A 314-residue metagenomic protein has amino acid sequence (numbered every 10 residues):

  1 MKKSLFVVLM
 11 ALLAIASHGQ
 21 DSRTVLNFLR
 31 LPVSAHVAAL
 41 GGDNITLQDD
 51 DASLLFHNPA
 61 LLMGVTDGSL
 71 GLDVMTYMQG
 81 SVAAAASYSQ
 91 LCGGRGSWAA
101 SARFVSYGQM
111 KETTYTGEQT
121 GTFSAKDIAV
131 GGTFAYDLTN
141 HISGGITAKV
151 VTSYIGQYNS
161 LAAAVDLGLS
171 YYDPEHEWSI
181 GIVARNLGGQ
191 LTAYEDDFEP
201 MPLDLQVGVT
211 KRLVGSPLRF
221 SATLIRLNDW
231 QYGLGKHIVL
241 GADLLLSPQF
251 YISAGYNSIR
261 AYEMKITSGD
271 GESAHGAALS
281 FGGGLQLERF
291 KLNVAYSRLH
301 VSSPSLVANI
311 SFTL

Functional and structural regions predicted by a protein language model:
M1-S4, N140: Positively charged n-region of N-terminal signal peptides that target proteins for export
S4-L13: Sec-dependent N-terminal signal peptides
L13-G19: Sec/Tat signal peptide C-region and signal peptidase I cleavage site
Q20-L314: Subset of outer-membrane beta-barrel
